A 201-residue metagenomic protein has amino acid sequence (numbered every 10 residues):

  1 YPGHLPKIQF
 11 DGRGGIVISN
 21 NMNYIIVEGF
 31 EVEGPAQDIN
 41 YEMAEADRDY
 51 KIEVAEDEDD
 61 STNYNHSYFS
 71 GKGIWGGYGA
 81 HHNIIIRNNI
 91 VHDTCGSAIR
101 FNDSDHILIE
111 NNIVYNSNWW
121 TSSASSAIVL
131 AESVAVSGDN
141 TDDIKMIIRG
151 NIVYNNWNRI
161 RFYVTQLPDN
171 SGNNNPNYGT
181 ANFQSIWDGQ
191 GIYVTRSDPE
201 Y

Functional and structural regions predicted by a protein language model:
Y1-G3: Change "in extracellular beta-sheet-rich domains … of secreted and cell-surface proteins" to "in beta-sheet-rich domains
L5, F10-V194, P199: Right-handed parallel beta-helix
